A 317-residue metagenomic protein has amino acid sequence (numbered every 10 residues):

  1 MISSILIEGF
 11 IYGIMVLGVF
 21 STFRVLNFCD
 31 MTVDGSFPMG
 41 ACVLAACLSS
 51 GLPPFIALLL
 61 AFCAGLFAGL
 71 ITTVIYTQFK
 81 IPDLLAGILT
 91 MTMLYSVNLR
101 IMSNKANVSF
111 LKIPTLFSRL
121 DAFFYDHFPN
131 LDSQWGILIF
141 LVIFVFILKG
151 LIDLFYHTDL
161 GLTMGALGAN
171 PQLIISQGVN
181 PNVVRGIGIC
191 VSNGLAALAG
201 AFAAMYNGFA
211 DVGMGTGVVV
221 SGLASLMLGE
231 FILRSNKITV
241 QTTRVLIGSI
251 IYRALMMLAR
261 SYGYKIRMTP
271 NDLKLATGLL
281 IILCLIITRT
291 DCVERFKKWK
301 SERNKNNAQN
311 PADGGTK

Functional and structural regions predicted by a protein language model:
I2-P53, L58, I75-F79, M227-R234 (+1 more regions): Single transmembrane alpha-helix segments in multi-pass membrane proteins
E8, L84, A106, G136-L141 (+4 more regions): Loop-to-transmembrane alpha-helix initiation sites
R24-C29, L70-L120, F124, G208-V212 (+1 more regions): Short loop segments and helix-boundary regions at transmembrane helix junctions of multi-pass inner-membrane proteins
L52-T92, F146, G248, Y252: Alpha-helical transmembrane segments within multi-pass membrane transporters and channels
A68, S133-G215, V219: Helix-loop-helix "hairpin" substructures at the membrane interface of multi-pass membrane proteins
D83, G87-L89, L94-H157, M268 (+3 more regions): Transmembrane helix-bundle core of multi-pass membrane transporters and related energy-transducing complexes
A169-S176, N180-V183, N236, V240-T243 (+1 more regions): Cytosolic-side transmembrane-helix boundaries in multi-pass membrane proteins
N193-K274: Transmembrane alpha-helical segments in multi-pass inner-membrane proteins
